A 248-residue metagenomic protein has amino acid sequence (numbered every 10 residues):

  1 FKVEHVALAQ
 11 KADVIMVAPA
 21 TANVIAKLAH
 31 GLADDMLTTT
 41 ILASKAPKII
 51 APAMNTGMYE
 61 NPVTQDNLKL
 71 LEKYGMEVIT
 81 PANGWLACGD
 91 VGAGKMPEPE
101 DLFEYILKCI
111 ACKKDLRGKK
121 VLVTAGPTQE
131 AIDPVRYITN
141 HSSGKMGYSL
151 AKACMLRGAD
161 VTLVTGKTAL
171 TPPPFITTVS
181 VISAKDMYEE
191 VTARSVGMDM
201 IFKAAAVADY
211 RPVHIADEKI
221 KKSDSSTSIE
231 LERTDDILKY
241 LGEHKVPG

Functional and structural regions predicted by a protein language model:
F1-K48, T56-G144, Y148-P247: A cross-family phosphate/adenosyl-ligand binding-site feature
